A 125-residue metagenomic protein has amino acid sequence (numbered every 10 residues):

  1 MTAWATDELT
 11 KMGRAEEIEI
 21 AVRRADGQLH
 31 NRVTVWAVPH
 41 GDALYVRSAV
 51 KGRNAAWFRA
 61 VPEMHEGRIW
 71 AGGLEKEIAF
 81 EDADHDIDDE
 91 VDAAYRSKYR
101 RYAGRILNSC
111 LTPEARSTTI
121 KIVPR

Functional and structural regions predicted by a protein language model:
M1-E19: Extreme N-terminal tail/first-helix region
T6, Q28-N31, E63-H65: Short hydrophobic/aromatic-rich motifs at helix boundaries and adjacent loops
T6-E8, R23-R24, I106-S109: Short, P/G- and charge-enriched loop/turn segments at secondary-structure junctions
L9-T10, W36, C110-T112: Short secondary-structure boundary/capping segments
G13-A15, H30, P62, A115: Short, solvent-exposed coil/turn segments
A15-V50, A79: Short beta-strand segments
K51-R125: Short, structured beta-strand-loop surface elements
